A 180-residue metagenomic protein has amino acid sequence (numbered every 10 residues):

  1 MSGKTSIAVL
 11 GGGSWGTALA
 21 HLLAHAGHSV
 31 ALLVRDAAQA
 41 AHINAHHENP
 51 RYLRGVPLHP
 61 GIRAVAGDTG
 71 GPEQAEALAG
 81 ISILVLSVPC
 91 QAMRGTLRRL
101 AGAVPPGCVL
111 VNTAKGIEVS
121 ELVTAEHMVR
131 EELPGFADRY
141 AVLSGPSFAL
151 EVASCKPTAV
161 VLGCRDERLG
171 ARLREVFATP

Functional and structural regions predicted by a protein language model:
M1-V56, R63-G67: NAD(P)+-binding Rossmann beta1-loop-alpha1 motif at the extreme N-terminus of oxidoreductases
H47-Y52, H127-V129, P157-V161: Short, hinge-like loop/turn segments at secondary-structure boundaries
R63-G71, A79-P157, G170-R174: Rossmann-like NAD(P)(H) cofactor-binding subdomain of soluble oxidoreductases
F177: Catalytic, metal-anchored helix/loop core of enzyme active sites in primary metabolism
